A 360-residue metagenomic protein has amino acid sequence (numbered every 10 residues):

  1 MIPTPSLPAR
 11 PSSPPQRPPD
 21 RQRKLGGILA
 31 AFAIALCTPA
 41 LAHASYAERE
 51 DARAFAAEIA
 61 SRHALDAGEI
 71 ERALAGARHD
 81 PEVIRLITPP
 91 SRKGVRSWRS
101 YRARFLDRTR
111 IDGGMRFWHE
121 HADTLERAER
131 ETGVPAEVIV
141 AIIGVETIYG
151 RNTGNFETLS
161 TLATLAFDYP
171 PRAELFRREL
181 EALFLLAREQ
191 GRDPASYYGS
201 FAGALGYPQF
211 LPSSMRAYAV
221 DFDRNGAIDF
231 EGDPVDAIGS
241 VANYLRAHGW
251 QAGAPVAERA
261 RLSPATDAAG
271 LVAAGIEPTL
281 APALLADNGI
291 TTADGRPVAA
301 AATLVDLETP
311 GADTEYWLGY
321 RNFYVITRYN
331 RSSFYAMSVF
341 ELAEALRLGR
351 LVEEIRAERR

Functional and structural regions predicted by a protein language model:
M1-Q22: N-terminal secretory signal peptides that target proteins for export/translocation
G26-P39: Bacterial N-terminal signal peptides
A40-A44: Boundary at the C-terminal end of the N-terminal hydrophobic targeting segment
S45-E120, E126-T132: An acidic, Gly/Ser/Thr/Pro-rich helix-cap/linker signature
R78-H79, E146-G150, A204, Q251 (+5 more regions): Solvent-exposed loop/turn segments at secondary-structure junctions within structured extracellular/periplasmic domains
R99-S240, R246: Acidic/His-rich structured neighborhood in mature extracellular/periplasmic domains
P194-L304, T309-G311: Flexible, glycine-rich surface segments
A302-R360: C-terminal functional modules
